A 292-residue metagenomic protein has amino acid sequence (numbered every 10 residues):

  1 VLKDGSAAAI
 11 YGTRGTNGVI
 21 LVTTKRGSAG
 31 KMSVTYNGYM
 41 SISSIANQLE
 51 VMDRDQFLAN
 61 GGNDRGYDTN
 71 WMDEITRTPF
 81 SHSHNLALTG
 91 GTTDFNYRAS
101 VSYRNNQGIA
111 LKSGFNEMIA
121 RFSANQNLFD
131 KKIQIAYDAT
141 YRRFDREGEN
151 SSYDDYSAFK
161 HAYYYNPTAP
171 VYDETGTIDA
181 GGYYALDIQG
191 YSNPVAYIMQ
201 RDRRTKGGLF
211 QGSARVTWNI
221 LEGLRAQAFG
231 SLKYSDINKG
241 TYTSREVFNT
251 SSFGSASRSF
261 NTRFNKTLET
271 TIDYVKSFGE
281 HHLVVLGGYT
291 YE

Functional and structural regions predicted by a protein language model:
V1-T35, S81-S83, S102-R104: A beta-strand signature from Gram-negative outer-membrane beta-barrel systems, especially the internal plug domain
Y11-T16, S113-N116, S151: Short, glycine-/polar-rich solvent-exposed loops and beta-turns at beta-strand/coil boundaries
L21-T23, T35, N85-T89, S100 (+4 more regions): Outer-membrane beta-barrel architecture
R26-S28, G91-D94, L128-D130, W218-L224 (+1 more regions): Outer-membrane beta-barrel strand-turn architecture
S28-T69, I109-A110, I119-L209, F229-E292: Surface-exposed loop/interface segments of Gram-negative outer-membrane beta-barrel transport/assembly proteins
I75-P79, T205: Short Gly/Pro-enriched turn/cap motifs at secondary-structure boundaries
P79-S81, I109-K112: Solvent-exposed loop/turn segments connecting transmembrane beta-strands in outer-membrane beta-barrel proteins
S83, F115-R121: Transmembrane beta-barrel architecture of outer membranes
